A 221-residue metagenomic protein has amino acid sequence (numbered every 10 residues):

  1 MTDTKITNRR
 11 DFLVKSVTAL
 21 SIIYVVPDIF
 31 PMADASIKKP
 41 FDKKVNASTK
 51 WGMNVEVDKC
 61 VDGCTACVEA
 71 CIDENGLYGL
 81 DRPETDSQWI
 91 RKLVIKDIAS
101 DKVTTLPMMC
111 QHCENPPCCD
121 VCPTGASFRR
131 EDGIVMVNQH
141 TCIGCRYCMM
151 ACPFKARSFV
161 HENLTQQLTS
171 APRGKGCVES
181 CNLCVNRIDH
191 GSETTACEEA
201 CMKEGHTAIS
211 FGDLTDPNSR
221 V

Functional and structural regions predicted by a protein language model:
M1-L20: N-terminal secretory signal peptides and thylakoid transit peptides that target proteins across membranes
T2-D3, K50, M108, D132: Short, flexible active-site loop motifs that bind/organize anionic cofactors or intermediates
K5, V26-D62: C-terminal segment of N-terminal export signals and the immediately downstream linker at the start of the mature
T7, D28, C197, L214-D216: Composition- and surface-driven signal marking solvent-exposed, interaction-prone regions in large proteins
R10, K44-V45, E199-M202: A general structural signal for short secondary-structure junctions and capping/turn motifs
F30-K44, D73-L106, F128-T141, A156-E179 (+1 more regions): Non-heme iron-sulfur electron-transfer modules
N54-E74, V103-G125, M136-K155, R173-E204 (+1 more regions): Cysteine-centered iron-sulfur cluster-binding motifs in ferredoxin-type domains/subunits of redox enzymes
